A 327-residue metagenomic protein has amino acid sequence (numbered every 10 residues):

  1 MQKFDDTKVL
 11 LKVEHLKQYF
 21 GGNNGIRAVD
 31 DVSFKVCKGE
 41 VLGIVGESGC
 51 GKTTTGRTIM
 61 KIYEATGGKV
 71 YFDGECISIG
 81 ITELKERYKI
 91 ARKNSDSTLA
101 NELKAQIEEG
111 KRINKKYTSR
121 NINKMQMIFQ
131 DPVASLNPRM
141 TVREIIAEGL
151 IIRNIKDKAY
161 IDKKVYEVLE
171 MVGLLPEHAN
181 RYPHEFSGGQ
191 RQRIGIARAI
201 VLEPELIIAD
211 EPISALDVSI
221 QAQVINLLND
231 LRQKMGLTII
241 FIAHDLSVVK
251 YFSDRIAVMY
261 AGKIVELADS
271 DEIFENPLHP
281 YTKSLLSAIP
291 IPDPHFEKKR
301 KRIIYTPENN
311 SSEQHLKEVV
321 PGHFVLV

Functional and structural regions predicted by a protein language model:
Q2-L10, Q106-I107, D269-V327: Charged, flexible cofactor/metal-binding loops and thiol motifs
V45-G46: The feature captures the beta-strand-to-loop junction immediately N-terminal to the Walker
Y160-E177: Conserved ABC ATPase "signature" region
H184, L202, A209, N226: Conserved signature/switch motifs of ABC ATPase nucleotide-binding domains
V201-E205, Q221: A short, proline-enriched helix->beta-strand linker immediately N-terminal to the Walker B motif in ABC-type P-loop
